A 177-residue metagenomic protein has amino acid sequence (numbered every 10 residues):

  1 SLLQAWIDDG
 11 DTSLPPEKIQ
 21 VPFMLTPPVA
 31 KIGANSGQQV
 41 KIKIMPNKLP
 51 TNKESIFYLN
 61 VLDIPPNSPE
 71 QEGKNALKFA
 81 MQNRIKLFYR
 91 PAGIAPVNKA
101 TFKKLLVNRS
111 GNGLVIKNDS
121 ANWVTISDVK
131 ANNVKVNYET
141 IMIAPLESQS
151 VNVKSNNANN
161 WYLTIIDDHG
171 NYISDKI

Functional and structural regions predicted by a protein language model:
S1-E17, S120-V136: Short acidic, flexible loop segments centered on an aromatic residue
L2, G113-V115, T125, S150 (+1 more regions): General beta-strand recognition
L3, V40, F57-L59, I85 (+1 more regions): Hydrophobic residues positioned within well-ordered beta-strands of beta-sheet architectures
P15-K48, V134-N160: Intrinsically disordered, low-complexity Pro/Gly/Ser/Thr-rich segments with frequent PxxP/GP/PP motifs and embedded
V21, P28, Q38-V40, S55-F57 (+3 more regions): Envelope-exposed proteins and targeting segments
K43, G113-D119: Short edge beta-strand/loop segments characteristic of extracellular beta-sandwich folds
M45-I94, A158-I177: Terminal connector regions
A92-R109: Low-complexity, acidic Ser/Thr/Pro/Gly-rich terminal tails and inter-domain linkers that flank the onset of structured
